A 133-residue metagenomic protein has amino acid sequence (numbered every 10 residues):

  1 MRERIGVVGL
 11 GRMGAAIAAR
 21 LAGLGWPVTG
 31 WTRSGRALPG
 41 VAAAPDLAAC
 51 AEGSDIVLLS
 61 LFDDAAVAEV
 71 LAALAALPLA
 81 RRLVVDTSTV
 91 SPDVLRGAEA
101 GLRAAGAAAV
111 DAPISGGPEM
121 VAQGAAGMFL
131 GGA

Functional and structural regions predicted by a protein language model:
M1-L59, P118-V121: NAD(P)+-binding Rossmann beta1-loop-alpha1 motif at the extreme N-terminus of oxidoreductases
R2, A80-R82, A125: A general structural motif
I5, V90-A133: Rossmann-fold dinucleotide-binding core
G9, L58-L59, D86-T87, F129-G132: Small/polar loops that bind or transfer phosphate-bearing groups
A22-W26, A76, A104, A133: Generic secondary-structure signature for well-ordered alpha-helical cores
L47-A109: Rossmann-fold NAD(P) dinucleotide-binding segment
